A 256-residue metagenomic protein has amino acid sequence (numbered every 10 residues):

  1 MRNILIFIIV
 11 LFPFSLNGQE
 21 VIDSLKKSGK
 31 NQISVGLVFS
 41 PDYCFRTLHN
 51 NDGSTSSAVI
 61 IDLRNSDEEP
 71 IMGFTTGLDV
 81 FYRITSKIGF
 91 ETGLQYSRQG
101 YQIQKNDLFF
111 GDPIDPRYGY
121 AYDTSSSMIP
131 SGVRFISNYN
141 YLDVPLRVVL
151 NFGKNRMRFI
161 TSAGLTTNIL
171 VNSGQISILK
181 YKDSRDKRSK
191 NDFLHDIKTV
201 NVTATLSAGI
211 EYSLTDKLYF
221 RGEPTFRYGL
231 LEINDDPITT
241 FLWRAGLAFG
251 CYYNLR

Functional and structural regions predicted by a protein language model:
M1-G29, M157-F159, F241, A248-R256: Bacterial Sec-dependent N-terminal signal peptides
Q19-F81, N254-R256: Short glycine/proline- and aromatic-enriched beta-strand/turn motifs that initiate or cap beta-hairpins
F39-P41, T76-Y82, L94-Y96, V144-L150 (+4 more regions): Residues on the lipid-exposed face of transmembrane beta-strands in outer-membrane beta-barrel proteins
F45-I71, Q99-Y139, I169-N201, I233-T240: Extracellular/periplasm-exposed beta-strand and loop segments of Gram-negative cell-envelope proteins, dominated by
I71-T75, G89, Y139-P145, N201-T205 (+1 more regions): Transmembrane beta-barrel architecture of outer-membrane proteins
K87-F90, R156-M157, K217-F220, R256: Repeated loop/turn-to-beta-strand initiation elements of outer-membrane beta-barrel proteins
S97, S137-N140, N151-R158, T166-S173 (+3 more regions): Acidic/histidine-enriched, beta-strand-rich ligand/metal-binding domains
I197, N201-A204, G209-R256: Predominantly the C-terminal beta-signal and adjacent terminal strand-loop region of outer-membrane beta-barrel
